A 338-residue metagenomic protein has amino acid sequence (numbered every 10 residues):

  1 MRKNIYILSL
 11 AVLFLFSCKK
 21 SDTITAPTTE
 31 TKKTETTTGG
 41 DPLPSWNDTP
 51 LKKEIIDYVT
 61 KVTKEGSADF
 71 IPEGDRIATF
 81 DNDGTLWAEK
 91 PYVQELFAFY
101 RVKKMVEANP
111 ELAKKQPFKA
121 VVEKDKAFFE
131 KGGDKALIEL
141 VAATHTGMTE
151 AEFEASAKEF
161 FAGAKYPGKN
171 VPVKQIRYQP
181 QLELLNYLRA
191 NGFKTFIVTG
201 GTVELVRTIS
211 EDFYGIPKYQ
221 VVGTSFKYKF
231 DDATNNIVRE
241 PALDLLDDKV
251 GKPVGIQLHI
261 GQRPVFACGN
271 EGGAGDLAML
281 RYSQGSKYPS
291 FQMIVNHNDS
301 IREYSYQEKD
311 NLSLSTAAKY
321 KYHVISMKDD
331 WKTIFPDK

Functional and structural regions predicted by a protein language model:
K3-S9: Sec-dependent signal peptide recognition, specifically the positively charged N-region followed immediately by
L15-S17: C-terminal motif of bacterial Sec signal peptides marking the signal peptidase cleavage site
K19-S21: Bacterial signal peptide processing site
T23-P44, K53, T60, A151-K338: C-terminal cap/substrate-recognition subdomain and adjoining C-terminal extension of metal-dependent phosphatase-like
E35-N82: Mature N-terminal segment immediately following signal peptide/propeptide cleavage in secreted/periplasmic
E65-E73, K90, N109-K115, T195-G200 (+2 more regions): Surface-exposed patches in mature extracellular/periplasmic domains of secreted proteins
R76-P91, L280: Asp-based phosphoryl-transfer active-site loop
Y92-V93, F97-Q175, Q179: A metal-dependent, Asp-based hydrolase signature
